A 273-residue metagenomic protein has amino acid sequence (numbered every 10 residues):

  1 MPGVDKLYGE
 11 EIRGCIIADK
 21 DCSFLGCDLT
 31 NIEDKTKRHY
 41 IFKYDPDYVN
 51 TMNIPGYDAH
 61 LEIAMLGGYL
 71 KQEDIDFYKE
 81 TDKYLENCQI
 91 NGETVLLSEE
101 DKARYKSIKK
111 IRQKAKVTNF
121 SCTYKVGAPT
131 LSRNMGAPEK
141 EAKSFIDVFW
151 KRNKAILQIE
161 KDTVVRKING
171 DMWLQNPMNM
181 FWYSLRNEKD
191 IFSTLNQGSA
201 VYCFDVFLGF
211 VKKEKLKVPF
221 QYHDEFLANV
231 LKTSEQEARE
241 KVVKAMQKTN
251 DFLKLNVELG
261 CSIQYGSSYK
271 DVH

Functional and structural regions predicted by a protein language model:
M1-H273: Conserved catalytic core of nucleotide polymerization and phosphodiester-bond processing enzymes
